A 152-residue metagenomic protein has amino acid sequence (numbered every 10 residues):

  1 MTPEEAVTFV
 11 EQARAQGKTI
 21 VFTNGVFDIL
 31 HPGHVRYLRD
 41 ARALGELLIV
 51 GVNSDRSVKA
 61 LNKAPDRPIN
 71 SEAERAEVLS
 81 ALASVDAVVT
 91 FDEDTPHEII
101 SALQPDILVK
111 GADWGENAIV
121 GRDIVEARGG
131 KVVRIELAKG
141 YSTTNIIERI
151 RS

Functional and structural regions predicted by a protein language model:
M1-S152: Nucleotidyltransferase catalytic core that binds NTPs
